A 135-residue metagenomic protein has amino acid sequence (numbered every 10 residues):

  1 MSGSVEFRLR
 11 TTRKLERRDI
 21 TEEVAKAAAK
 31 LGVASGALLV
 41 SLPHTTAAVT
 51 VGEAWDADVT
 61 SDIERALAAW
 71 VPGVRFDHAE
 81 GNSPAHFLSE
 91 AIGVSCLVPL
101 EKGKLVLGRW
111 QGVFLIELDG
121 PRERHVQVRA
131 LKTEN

Functional and structural regions predicted by a protein language model:
M1-N135: Active-site histidine-anchored catalytic micro-motif
